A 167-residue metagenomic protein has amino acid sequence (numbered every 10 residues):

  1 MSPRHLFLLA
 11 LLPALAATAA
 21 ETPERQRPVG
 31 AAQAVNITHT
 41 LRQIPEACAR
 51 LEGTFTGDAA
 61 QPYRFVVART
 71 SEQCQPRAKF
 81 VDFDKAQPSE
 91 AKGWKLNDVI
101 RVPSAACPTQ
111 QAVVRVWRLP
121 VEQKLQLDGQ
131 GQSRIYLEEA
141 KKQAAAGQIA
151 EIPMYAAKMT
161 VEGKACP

Functional and structural regions predicted by a protein language model:
M1-L8: Bacterial N-terminal signal peptides that target proteins for export
L8-L11, E46: A ubiquitous, low-specificity "background" feature that marks scattered single residues across proteins without
A10-A19: Hydrophobic h-region of N-terminal signal peptides that target proteins for export in Gram-negative bacteria
E21-P167: Ser/Thr-rich low-complexity repeats and stalk/linker segments
